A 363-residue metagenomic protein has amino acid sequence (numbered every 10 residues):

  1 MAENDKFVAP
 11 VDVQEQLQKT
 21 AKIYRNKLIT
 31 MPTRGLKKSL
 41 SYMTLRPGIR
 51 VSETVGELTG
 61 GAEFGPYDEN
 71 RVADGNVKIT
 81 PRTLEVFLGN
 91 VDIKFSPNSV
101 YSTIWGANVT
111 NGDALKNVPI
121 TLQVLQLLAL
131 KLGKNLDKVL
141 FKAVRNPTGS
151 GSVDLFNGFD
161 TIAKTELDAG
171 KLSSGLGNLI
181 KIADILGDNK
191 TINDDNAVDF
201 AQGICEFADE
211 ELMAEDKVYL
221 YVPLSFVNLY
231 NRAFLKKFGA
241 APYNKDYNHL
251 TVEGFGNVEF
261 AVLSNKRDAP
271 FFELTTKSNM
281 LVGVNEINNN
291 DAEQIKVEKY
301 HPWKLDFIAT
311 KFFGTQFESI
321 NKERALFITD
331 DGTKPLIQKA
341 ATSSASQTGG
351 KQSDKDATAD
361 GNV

Functional and structural regions predicted by a protein language model:
A2, F7, Y67-D74, K134 (+1 more regions): Signature of extracytoplasmic/envelope-associated structural regions
A2-L45, N157-D184, D188, D195 (+1 more regions): Sequence/fold signature of self-assembling virion shell proteins
N26-G106: Assembly/oligomerization interface modules of large self-assembling protein complexes
T103, D137, L229-N231: Short helix/loop capping segments that flank catalytic or ligand/cofactor-binding pockets
G106-F200, D354-D356, D360-N362: Alpha-helical scaffold segments that mediate packing/assembly in large oligomeric complexes
E206-D209: Charged linear interaction tracts used for macromolecular binding and regulation
M213-D216: Short, well-ordered loop/turn elements at secondary-structure boundaries
Y219-L220: Oxyanion-binding "anion nests"
